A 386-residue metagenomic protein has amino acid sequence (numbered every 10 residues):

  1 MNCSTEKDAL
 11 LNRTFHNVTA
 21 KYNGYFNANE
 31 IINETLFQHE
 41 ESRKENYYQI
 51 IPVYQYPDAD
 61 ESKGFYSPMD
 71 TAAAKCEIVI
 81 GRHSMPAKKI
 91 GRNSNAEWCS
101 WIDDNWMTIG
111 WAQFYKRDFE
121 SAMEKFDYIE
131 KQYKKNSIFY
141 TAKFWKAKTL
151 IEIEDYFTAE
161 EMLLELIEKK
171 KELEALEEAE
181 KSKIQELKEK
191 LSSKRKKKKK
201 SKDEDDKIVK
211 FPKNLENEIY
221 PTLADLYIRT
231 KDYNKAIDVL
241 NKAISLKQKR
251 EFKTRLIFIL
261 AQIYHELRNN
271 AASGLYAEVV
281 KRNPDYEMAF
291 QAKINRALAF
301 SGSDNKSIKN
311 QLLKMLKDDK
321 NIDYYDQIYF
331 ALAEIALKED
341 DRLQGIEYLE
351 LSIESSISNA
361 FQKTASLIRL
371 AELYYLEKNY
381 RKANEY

Functional and structural regions predicted by a protein language model:
N2-Y386: Acidic, polar-rich low-complexity tracts and alpha-helical solenoid repeat scaffolds
